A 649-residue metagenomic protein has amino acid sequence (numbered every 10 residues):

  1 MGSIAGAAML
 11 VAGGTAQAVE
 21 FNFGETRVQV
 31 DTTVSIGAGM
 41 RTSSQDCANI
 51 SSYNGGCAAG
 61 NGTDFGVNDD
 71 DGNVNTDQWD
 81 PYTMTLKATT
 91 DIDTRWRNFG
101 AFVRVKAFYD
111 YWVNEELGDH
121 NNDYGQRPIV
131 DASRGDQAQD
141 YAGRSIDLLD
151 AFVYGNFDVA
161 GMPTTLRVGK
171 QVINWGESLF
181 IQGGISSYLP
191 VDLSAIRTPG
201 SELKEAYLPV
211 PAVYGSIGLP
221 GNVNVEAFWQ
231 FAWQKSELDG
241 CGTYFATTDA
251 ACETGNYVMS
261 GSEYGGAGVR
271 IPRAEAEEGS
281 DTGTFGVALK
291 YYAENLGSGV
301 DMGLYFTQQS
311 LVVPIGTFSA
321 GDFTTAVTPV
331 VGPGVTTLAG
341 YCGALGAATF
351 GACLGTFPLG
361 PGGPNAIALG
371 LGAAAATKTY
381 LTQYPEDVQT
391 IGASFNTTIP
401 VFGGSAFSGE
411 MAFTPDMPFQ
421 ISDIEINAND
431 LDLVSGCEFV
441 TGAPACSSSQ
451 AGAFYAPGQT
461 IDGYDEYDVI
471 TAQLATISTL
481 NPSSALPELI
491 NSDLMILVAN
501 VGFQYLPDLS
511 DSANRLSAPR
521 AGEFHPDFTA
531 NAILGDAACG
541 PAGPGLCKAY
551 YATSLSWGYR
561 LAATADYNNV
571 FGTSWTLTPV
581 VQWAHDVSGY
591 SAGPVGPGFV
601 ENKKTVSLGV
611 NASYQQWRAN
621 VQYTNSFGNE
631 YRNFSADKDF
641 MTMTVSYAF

Functional and structural regions predicted by a protein language model:
Q17-V30, T42-Q45, I92-A101, N114 (+10 more regions): Short loop/turn motifs that connect adjacent beta-strands in outer-membrane beta-barrel proteins
V30-T32, V103, L166-V168, G215 (+9 more regions): Membrane-embedded beta-strand positions of outer-membrane beta-barrel proteins
I36-T42, A107-Y111, E115, K170-N174 (+11 more regions): Transmembrane beta-strands of outer-membrane beta-barrel pores
C47-N54, G118-Q126, Q182-Y188, W233 (+6 more regions): Flexible, surface-exposed loop regions and adjacent strand-edge segments of Gram-negative outer-membrane beta-barrel
P81-T85, T307-Q309, T414, S449-Y590: Detector for outer-membrane/organellar transmembrane beta-barrel domains, recognizing the amphipathic beta-strand
R97-A251, G558-R560, S588-S591, F599-K604 (+1 more regions): Outer membrane beta-barrel
L203-L474, S478-L480, Y505, A549 (+2 more regions): Signature for the C-terminal beta-barrel architecture of outer-membrane proteins
D637-F649: Outer-membrane beta-barrel "beta-signal"
